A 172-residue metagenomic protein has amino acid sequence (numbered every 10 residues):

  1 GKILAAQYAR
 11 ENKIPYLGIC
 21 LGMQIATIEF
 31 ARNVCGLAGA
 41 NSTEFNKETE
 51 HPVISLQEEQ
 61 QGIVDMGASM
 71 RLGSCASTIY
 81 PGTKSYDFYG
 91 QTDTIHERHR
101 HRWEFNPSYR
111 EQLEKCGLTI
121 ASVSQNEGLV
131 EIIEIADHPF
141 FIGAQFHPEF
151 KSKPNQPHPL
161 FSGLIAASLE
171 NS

Functional and structural regions predicted by a protein language model:
G1-C75, G82-K84, P154, F161-L169: Cysteine-nucleophile active-site neighborhood
L17-G22, I28, Y80, A121-V123 (+2 more regions): Generic beta-strand/beta-sheet core signal
G39-T43, T92-H99: Short, surface-exposed acidic
E58-Q61, P81-G82, R102, Q125-G128: Residues that form or immediately flank small-molecule/cofactor binding pockets and catalytic motifs
L72-C75, H96-R100: Active-site rim elements
C75-S77, I142: A broad, low-specificity signal marking well-ordered, structured residues that form hydrophobic/aromatic
K84-D93: Conserved beta-loop-beta connector loops within the AMP-binding
Q91, R98-S172: Acyltransferase
